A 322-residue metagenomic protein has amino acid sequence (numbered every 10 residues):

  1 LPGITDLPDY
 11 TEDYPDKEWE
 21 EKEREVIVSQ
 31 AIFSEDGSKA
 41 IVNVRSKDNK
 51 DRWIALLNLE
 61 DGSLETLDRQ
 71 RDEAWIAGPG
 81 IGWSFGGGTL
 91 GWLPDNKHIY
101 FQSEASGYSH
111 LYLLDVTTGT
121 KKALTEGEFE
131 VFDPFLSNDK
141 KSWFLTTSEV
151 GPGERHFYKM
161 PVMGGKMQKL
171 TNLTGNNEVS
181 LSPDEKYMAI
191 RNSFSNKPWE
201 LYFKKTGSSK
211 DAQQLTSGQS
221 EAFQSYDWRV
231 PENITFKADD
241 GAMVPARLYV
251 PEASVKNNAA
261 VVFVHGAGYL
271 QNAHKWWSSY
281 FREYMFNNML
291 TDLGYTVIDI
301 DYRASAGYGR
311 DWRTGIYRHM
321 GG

Functional and structural regions predicted by a protein language model:
G3-R45, D51-L59, S63-Q102, L111 (+4 more regions): Conserved beta-propeller blade repeats
N43, N176-G322: Serine-hydrolase catalytic core recognition
N49-L56, G107-Y112, P152-Y158, N196-F203: Structural motif
L59-G62, D115-G119, P161-G165, T206-S208: Short loop/turn segments that connect beta-strands within beta-propeller blades
E65, K122, Q168, A212-Q213: A structural motif specific to WD40 beta-propellers
A105, G151-P152, G164, S195 (+1 more regions): Short flexible coil/turn linkers enriched for glycine and charged/polar residues that connect secondary-structure
